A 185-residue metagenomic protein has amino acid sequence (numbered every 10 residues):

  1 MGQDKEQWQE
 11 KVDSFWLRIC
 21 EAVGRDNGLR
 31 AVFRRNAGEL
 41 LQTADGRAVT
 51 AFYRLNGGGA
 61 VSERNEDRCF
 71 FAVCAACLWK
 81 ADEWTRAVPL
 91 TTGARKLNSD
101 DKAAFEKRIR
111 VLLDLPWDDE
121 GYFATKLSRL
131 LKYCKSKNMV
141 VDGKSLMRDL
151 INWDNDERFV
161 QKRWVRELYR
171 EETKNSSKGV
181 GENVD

Functional and structural regions predicted by a protein language model:
M1-G2, N138: Extracellular/secretory pathway and lumenal proteins
G2-Q9: N-terminal "first-domain core" detector
K11-C74, L78-D185: Basic, alpha-helical nucleic-acid-binding regions used in initiation and control of genome expression
